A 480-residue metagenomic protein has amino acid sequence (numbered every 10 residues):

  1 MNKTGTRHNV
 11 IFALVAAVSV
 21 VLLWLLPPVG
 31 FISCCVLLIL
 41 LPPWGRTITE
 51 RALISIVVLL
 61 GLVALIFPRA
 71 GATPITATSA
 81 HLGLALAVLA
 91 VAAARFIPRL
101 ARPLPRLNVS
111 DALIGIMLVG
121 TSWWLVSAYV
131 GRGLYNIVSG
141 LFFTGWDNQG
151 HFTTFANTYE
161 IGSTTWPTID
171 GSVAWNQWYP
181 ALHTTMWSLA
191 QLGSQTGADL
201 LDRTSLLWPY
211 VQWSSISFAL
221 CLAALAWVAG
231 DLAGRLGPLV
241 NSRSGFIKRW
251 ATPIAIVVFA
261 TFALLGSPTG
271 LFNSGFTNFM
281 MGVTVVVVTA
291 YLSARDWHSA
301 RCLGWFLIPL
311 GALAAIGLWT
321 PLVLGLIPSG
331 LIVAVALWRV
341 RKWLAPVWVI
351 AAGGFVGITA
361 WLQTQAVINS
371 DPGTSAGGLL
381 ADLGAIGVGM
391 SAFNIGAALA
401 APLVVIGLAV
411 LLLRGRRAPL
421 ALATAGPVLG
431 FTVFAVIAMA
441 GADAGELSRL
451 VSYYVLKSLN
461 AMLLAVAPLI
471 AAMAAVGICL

Functional and structural regions predicted by a protein language model:
M1-A112: Membrane-embedded, hydrophobic transmembrane alpha-helices
H8-V15, W24-C34, S215-A219, G378-T424 (+1 more regions): Alpha-helical transmembrane segments at the extracellular/periplasmic loop-to-helix junctions of multi-pass membrane
A16-V20, L65-G71, L303-P321: Membrane-interface alpha helices of multi-pass inner-membrane proteins
L82-G83, F279-G282, G445-I478: Hydrophobic/aromatic-rich transmembrane helices and adjacent perimembrane loops
R99-P105, V323-A352: Perimembrane helix-loop-helix junctions
T121-T284: Active-site lumenal/periplasmic loops and adjacent helix-entry segments of GT-C-fold, multi-pass membrane
A224-G234, V333-L337, L344, A397-G426 (+1 more regions): Hydrophobic, aromatic-rich transmembrane alpha-helices and their immediate juxtamembrane boundary segments
R235-A251, V340-V347, G407-G441: Membrane-interface helix-loop-helix junctions at transmembrane boundaries of multi-pass membrane enzymes, predominantly
